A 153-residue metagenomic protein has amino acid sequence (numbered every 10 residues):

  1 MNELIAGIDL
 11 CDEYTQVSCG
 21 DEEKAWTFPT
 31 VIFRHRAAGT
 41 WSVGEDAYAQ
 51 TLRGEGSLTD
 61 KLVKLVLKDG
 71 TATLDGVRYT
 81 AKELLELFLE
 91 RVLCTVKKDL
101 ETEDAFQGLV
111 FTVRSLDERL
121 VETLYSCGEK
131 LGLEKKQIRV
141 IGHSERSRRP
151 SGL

Functional and structural regions predicted by a protein language model:
M1-E3, L133-L153: Conserved phosphate-binding catalytic cores of ATP/NTP-utilizing and phosphoryl-transfer enzymes
E3-L10, V110: Short glycine-aspartate micro-motif
I8-Y14, L153: A short acidic Gly-Thr/Ser loop motif
Y14, G20-V110, D117-L120: Conserved phosphate-binding loops in N-terminal lobes of ATP-dependent enzymes of the actin/Hsp70/sugar-kinase
C19, V113, G142: Glycine-rich, histidine-containing beta strand-loop boundary motifs that form or position
C19, V121-Y125, R149-L153: Short acidic, glycine/serine/threonine-rich loops at helix termini
V96-L100, L131-G132, G152: Structural motif corresponding to the C-terminal cap of alpha-helices
E118-L133: Short, low-complexity, polybasic intrinsically disordered segments
